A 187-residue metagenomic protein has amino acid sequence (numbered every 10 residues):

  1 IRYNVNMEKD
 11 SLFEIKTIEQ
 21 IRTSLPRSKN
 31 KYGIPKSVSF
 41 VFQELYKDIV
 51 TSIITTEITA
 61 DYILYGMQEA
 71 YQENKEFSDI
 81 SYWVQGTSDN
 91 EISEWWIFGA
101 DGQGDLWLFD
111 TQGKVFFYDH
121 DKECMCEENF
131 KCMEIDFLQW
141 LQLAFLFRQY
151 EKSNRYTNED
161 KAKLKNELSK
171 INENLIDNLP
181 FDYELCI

Functional and structural regions predicted by a protein language model:
N6-W107, E173-I187: A surface-exposed partner-binding patch
D10-F13, T17, I34, N129 (+4 more regions): Non-membrane alpha-helical secondary structure
T56-N166: Long, low-complexity, intrinsically disordered segments enriched in glycines and aromatic residues
